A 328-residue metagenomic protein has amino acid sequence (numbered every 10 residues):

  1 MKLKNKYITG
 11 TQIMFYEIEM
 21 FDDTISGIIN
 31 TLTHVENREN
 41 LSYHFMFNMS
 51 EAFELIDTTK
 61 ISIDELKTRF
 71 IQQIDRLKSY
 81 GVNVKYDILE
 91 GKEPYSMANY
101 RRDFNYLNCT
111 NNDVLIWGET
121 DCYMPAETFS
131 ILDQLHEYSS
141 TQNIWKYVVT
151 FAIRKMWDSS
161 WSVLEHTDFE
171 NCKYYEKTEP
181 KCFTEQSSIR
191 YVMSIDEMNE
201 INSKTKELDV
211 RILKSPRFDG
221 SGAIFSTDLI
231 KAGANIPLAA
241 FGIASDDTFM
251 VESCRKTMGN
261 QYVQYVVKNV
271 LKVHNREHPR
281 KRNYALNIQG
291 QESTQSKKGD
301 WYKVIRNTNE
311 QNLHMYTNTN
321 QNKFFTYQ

Functional and structural regions predicted by a protein language model:
N5-Q12, I28, S42-F47: Hydrophobic targeting segments
Q12-S26, M49-F53, K92-Y95: Active-site beta-to-alpha loop of glycosyltransferases that engages the nucleotide-sugar donor
D23-L41: Short, acidic, metal-binding catalytic loop of nucleotide-sugar glycosyltransferases
N48, G118-D121, A152: Active-site acidic Asp-centered loop
L55-N112: Active-site-proximal specificity loops/subdomain of glycosyltransferases
N105, P125-P237: Conserved catalytic core of nucleotide-sugar-dependent glycosyltransferases
N112-P125: Short beta-strand-to-loop acidic/aromatic patch adjacent to the donor-nucleotide binding site
K204-D228, A232-Q328: C-terminal catalytic/acceptor-binding lobe
